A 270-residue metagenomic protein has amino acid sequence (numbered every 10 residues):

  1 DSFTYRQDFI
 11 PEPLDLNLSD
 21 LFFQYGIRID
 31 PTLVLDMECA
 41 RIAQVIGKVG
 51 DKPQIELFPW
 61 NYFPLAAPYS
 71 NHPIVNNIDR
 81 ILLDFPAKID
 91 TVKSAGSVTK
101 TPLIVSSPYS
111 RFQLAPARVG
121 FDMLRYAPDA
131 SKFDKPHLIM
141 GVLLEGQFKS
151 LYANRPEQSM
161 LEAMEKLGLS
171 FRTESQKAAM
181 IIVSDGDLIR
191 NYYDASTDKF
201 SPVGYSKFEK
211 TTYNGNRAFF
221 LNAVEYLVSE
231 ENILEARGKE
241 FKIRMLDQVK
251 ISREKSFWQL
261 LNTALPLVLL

Functional and structural regions predicted by a protein language model:
D1-N232: Acidic, S/T/G-rich, low-cysteine, solvent-exposed domains in lumenal/extracellular/periplasmic regions of secretory
E235-N262: Short, aromatic-rich amphipathic segments at membrane interfaces that lie adjacent to a transmembrane helix or signal
P266-L270: Alpha-helical transmembrane segments
